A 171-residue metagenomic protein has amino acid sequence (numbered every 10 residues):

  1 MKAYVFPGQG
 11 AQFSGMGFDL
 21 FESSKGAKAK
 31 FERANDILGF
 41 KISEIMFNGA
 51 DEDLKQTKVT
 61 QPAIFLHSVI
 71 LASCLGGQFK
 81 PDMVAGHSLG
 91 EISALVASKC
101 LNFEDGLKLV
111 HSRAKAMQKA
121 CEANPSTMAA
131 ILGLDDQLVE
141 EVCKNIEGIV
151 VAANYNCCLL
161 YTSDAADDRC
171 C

Functional and structural regions predicted by a protein language model:
M1-K2, T127: Residues that mark the start of a beta-strand
K2-A85, S163: Helix-rich "cap/lid" substructures immediately adjacent to catalytic or cofactor-binding pockets
Q9-A11, L38, S98-L160, D164: Alpha/beta catalytic cores of group-transfer enzymes, especially the acyltransferase/condensing modules of polyketide
E32-R33, L66-I70, E91-I92, E104 (+2 more regions): A broad detector of short, well-ordered amphipathic alpha-helices that serve as recognition/interaction surfaces
G86, G90: Gly/Ala-rich beta-loop-alpha elbow adjacent to hydrolase catalytic centers
A165-C171: A short, hydrophobic C-terminal helix/tail in secreted or cell-surface proteins
